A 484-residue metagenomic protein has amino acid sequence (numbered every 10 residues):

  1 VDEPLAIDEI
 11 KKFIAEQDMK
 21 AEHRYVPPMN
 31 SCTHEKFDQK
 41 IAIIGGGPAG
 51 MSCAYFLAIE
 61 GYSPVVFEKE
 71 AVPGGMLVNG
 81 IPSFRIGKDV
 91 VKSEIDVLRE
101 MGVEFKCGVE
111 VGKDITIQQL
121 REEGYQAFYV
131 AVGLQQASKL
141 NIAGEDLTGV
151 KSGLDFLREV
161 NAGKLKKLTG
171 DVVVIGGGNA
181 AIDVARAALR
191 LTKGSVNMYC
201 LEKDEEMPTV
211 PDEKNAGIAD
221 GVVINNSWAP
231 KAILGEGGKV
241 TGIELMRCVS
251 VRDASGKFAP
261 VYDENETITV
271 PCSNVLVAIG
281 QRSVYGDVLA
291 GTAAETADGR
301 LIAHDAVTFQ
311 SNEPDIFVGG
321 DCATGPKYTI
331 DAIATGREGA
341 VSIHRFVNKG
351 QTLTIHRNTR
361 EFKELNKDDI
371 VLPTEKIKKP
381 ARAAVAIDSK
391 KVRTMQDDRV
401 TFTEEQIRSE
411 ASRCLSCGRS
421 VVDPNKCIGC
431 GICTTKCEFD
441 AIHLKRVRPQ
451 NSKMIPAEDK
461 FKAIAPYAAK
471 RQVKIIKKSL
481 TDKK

Functional and structural regions predicted by a protein language model:
V1-I14, V72, G102-F105, S409-P449: Iron-sulfur cluster-binding cysteine motifs and their immediate structural context in ferredoxin-like electron-transfer
I14-E35, S93-K113, A137-T192, T296-N312: Glycine-rich dinucleotide-binding loop and its adjacent helix/turn
R24-I44, V78-N79, C107-I115, L168-T169 (+5 more regions): Ferredoxin-like iron-sulfur electron-transfer modules
E35-A42, K92-I142, A232-E244, V249-R252 (+2 more regions): Feature captures the FAD/FMN-dependent oxidoreductase FAD-binding
K40-V65, A180-L189: N-terminal Rossmann-like FAD-binding beta1-loop-alpha1 element of flavoenzymes
V66, E70-M101, F105, A185-A232 (+2 more regions): Rossmann-like dinucleotide-binding cores of NAD(P)H-dependent redox enzymes
D146-T169, I233, D253-P326: FAD-site-proximal beta/loop scaffold in flavoenzymes
V184, C322-G350: A conserved FAD-binding loop/helix module that cradles the flavin
